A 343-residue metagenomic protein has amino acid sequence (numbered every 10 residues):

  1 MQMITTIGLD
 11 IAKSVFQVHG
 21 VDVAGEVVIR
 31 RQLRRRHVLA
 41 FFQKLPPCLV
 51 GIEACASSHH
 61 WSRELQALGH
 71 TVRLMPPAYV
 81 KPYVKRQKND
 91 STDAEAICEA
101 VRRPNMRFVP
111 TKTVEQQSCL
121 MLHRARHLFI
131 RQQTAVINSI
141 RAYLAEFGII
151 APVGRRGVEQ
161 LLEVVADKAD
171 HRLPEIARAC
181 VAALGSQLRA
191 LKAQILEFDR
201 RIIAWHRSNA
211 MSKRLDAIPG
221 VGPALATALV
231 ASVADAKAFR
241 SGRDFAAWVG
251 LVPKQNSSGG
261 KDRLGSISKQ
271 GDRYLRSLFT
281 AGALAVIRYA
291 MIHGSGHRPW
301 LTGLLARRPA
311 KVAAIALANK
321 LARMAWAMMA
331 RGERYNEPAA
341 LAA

Functional and structural regions predicted by a protein language model:
M1-A343: A detector of single, family-specific signature residues that are central to catalytic or substrate-handling motifs
